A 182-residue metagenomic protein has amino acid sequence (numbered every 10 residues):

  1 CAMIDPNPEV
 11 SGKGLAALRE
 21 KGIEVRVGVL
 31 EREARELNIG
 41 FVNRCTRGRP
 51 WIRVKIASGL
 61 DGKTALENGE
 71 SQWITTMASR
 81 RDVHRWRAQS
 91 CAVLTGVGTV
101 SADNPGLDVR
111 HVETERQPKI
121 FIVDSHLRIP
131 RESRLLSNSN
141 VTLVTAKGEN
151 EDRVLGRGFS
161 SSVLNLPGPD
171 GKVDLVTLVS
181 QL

Functional and structural regions predicted by a protein language model:
C1-A34, K119: Zn2+-dependent cytidine deaminase-like catalytic core
M3, N38, N68: Short, flexible helix/strand-to-coil boundary loops that buttress conserved ligand/catalytic motifs in alpha/beta
L30-C45: Short, structured interface segments
F41-L182: Active-site ligand-binding patch in enzyme domains
